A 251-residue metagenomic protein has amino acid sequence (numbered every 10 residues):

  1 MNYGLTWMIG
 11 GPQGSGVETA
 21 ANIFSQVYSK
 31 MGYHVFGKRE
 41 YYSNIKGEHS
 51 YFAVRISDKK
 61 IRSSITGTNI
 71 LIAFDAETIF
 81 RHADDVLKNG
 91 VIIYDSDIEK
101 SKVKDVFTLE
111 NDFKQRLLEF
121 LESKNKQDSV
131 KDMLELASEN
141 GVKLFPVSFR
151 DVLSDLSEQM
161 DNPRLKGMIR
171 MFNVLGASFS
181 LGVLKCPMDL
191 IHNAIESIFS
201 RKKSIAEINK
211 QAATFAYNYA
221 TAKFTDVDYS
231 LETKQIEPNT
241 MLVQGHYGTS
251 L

Functional and structural regions predicted by a protein language model:
M1-L251: Active-site cofactor/cluster-binding pocket
